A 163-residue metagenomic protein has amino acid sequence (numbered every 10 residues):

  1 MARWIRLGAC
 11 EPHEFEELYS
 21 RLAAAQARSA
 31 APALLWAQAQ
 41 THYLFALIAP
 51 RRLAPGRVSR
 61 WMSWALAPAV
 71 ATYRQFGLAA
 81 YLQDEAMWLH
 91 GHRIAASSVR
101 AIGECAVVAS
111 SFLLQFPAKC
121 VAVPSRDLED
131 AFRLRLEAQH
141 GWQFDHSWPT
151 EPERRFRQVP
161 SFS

Functional and structural regions predicted by a protein language model:
A2-C10, E17-R21, A25-S29, I48-Y81 (+1 more regions): Long, positively charged amphipathic alpha-helical accessory segments at protein N-termini or as interdomain linkers
A24-T41: Glycine/small-residue-rich interface belts in oligomeric ring/scaffold proteins and their assembly partners
L34-L35, F45, A80: Hydrophobic beta-strand residues in large extracellular and virion-surface proteins
Q38-Q40, Y81-E85: Short Gly/Ser/Thr- and Asp/Glu-enriched loop/turn motifs at secondary-structure junctions
T41-A49: Glycine-rich, often proline-containing surface loops adjacent to acidic residues and nearby aromatics that form
L89-H90: Structural motif
